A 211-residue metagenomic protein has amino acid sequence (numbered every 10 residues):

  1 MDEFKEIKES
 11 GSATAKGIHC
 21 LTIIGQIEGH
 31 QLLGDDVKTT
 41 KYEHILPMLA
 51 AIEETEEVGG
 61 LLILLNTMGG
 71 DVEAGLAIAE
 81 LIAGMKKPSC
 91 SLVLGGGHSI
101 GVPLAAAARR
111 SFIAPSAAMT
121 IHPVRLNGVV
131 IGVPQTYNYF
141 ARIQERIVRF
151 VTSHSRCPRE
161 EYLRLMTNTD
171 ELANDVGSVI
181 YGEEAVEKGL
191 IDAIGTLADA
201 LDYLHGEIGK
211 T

Functional and structural regions predicted by a protein language model:
M1-V102, A107-T211: N-terminal organellar transit peptides
